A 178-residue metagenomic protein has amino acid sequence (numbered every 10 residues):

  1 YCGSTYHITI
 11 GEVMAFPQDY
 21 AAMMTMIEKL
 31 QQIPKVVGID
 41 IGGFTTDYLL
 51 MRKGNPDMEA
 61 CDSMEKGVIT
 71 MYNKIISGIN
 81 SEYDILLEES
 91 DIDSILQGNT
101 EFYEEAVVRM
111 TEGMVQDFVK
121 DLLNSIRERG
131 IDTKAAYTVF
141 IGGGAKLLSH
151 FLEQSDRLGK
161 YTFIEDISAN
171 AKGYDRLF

Functional and structural regions predicted by a protein language model:
Y1-V36, P56-T70, S90-F178: Nucleotide/phosphate-binding catalytic cleft detector across ATP-hydrolyzing and phosphate-transferring enzymes
K29-D57, I75: Gly/Thr-rich phosphate-binding beta-strand-loop-beta motif of the actin/hexokinase/Hsp70
N73, S77-N80: Long, charge-rich alpha-helical interaction segments
S81-I92: Active-site-adjacent segment of 2-oxoglutarate/Fe(II) JmjC oxygenases
